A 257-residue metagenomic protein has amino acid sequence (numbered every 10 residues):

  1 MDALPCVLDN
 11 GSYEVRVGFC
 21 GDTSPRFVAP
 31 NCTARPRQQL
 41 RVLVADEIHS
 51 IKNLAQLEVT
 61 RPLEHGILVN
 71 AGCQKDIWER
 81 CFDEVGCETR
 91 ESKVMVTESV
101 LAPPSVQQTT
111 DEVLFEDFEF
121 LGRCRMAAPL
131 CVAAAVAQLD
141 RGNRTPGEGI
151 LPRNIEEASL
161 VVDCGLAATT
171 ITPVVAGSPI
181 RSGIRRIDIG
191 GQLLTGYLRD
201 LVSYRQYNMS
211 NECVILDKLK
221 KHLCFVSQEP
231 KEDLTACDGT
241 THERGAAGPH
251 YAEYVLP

Functional and structural regions predicted by a protein language model:
M1-P257: C-terminal region/appendage detector
